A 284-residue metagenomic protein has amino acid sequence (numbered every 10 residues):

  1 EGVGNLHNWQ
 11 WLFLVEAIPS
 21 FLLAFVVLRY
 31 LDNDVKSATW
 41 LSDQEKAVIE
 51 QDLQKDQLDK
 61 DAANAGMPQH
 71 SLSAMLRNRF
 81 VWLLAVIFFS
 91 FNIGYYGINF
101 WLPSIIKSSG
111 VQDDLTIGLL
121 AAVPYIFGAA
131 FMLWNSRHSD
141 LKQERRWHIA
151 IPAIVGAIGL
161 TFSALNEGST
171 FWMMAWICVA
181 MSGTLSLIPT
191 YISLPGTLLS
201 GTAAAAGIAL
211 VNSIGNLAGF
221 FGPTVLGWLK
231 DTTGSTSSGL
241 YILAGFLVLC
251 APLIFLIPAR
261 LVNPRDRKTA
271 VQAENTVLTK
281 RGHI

Functional and structural regions predicted by a protein language model:
E1, L23, V27, P103 (+2 more regions): Small-residue (Gly/Pro/Ala) motifs that create kinks and tight helix-helix packing interfaces
G2-A17, W228-G245: A membrane-interface helix-boundary motif in multi-pass transporters
N5-S71, L256-A273: Central mid-sequence intracellular linker of multi-pass
S71-S136, I188, I192, G222-P223: Extracytoplasmic gate region of multi-pass secondary transporters
D114-L115, G201-V211: Loop-to-transmembrane helix entry/capping segments in MFS-fold secondary transporters and related SLC/MFSD carriers
A130-E144, K230: Helix-to-loop junctions at the C-terminal end of transmembrane segments in multipass secondary transporters
Q143-L194: C-terminal transmembrane helical hairpin of 12-TM major facilitator-type secondary transporters
L194-A205, G234: Paired intracellular helix-loop junctions of major facilitator superfamily
